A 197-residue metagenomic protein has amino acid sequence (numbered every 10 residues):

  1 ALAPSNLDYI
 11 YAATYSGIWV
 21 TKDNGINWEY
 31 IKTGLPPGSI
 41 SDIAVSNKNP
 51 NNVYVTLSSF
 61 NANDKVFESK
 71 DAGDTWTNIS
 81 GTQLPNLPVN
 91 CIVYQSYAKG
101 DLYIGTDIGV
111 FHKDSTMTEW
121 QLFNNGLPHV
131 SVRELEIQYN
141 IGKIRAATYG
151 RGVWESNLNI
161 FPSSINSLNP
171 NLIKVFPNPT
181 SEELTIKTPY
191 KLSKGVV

Functional and structural regions predicted by a protein language model:
A1-S5, I43-K48, I92-Y97, E136-N140: Structural signature of eukaryotic scaffold interfaces centered on beta-propeller domains
G17-W19, S59-N63, V110-F111, R151-W154: Short glycine/acidic-enriched loop and turn motifs that connect beta-strands
T21-K22, S69-K70, W76, H112-D114 (+2 more regions): Conserved Ser/Thr-centered positions that define the repeating blades of beta-propeller domains
P37-G38, S80-C91, W120-Y139: Conserved blade-ending motifs and adjacent loop-strand segments that build the rim/top face of beta-propeller domains
Q83-S115: Loop/turn-rich, solvent-exposed surfaces of beta-rich toroidal or solenoidal domains
L127-P162: Blade-level signature of beta-propeller repeat domains, shared across WD40, Kelch, NHL, RCC1 and BNR/Asp-box propellers
S156-F176, E182, K191: Residue-level detector of functionally pivotal "anchor" positions at catalytic/ligand-binding pockets or at interdomain
